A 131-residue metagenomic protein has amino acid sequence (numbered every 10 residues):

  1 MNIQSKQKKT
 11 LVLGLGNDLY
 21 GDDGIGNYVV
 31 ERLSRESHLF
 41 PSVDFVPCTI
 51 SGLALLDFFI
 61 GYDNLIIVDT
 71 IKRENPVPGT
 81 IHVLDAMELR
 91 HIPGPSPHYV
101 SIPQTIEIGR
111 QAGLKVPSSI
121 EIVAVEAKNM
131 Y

Functional and structural regions predicted by a protein language model:
I3-L13, Y20-A86: Nucleotide and nucleotide-moiety/phosphate-recognizing core
L13-L15, V123: Short hydrophobic segments within beta-strands
N17-D18, E126: Residue-level signal for short, function-critical loop segments
D18-L19, F45, H91-P95: Short, surface-exposed loop/turn motifs that are enriched in glycine and acidic residues and include a nearby proline
H82, H98, V123: Residues that recognize and position ribonucleotide moieties
A86-M87, K128: Short loop segments at secondary-structure junctions
M87-K115: Ser/Thr/Gly-rich flexible loops in soluble cytosolic domains mediating phosphotransfer, phosphorylation
T105-Y131: Phosphate-binding/catalytic loops
